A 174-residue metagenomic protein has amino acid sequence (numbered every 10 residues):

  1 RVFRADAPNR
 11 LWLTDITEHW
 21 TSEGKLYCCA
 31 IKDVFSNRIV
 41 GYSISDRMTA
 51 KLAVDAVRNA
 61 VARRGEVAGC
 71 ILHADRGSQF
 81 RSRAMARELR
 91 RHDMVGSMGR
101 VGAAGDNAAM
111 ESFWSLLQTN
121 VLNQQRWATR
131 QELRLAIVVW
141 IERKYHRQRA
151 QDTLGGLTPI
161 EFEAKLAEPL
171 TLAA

Functional and structural regions predicted by a protein language model:
R1-A174: Charged DNA-binding/catalytic regions of mobile-element recombinases
